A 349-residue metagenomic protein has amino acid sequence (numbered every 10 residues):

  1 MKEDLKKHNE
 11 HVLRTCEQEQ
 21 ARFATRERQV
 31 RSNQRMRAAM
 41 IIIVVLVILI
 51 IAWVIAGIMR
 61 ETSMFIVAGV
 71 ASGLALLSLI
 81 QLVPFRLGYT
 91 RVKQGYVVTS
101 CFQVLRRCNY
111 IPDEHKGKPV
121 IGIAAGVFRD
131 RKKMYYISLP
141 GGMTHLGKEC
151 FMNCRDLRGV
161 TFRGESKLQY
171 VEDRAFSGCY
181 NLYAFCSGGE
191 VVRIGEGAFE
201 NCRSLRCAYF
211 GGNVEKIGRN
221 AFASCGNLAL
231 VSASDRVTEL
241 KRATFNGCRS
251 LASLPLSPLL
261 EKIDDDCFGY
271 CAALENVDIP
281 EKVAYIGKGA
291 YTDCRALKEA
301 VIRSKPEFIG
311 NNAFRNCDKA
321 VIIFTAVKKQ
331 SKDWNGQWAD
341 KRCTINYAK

Functional and structural regions predicted by a protein language model:
K2-Q34: Cytosolic juxtamembrane N-terminal segments of multi-pass membrane proteins
K7, R28, L87-G95, V104-G122 (+10 more regions): Structural signature of tandem-repeat unit edges
Q34, L76-K93: Transmembrane-cytosolic junction motif
R37-I55: Canonical alpha-helical transmembrane segments of integral membrane proteins
M59-G73: Hydrophobic alpha-helical transmembrane segments
V83, Q103-E114, R129, R174-S177 (+3 more regions): Extended, small-residue-rich solenoid/repeat segments and analogous flexible loops that form exposed scaffolds
A125-V127, K148-C150, E172-A175, G195-A198 (+5 more regions): Consensus positions within tandem repeat domains that build extended binding/scaffold surfaces
F314, G336-Q337: A structural signal for leucine-rich repeat
